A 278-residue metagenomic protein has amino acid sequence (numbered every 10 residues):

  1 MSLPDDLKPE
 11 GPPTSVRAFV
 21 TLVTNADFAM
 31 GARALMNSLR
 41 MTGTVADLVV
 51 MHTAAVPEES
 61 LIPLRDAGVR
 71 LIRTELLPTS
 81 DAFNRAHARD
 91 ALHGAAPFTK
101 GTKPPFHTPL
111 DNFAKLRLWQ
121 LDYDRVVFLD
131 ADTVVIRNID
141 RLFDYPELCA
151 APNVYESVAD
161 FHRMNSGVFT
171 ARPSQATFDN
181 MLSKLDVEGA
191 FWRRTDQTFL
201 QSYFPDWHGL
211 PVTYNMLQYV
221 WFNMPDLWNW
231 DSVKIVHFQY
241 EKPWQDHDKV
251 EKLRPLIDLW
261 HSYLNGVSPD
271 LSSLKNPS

Functional and structural regions predicted by a protein language model:
M1-L35, G43-A46, V50-V56, R65-D66 (+4 more regions): A glycosyltransferase accessory/donor-loop signature
D6-L7, L35-N37, F113-L116, V135-N138 (+1 more regions): A generic local structural motif
N25-A26, T102-T108, V127-L129, V187-G189: Short, flexible loop segments at the rims of nucleotide/cofactor-binding pockets, characterized by
L39, V50, P146: Catalytic phosphate/metal-binding cores of nucleic-acid and nucleotide-processing enzymes, i.e., regions that mediate
E58-L121: Active-site-proximal specificity loops/subdomain of glycosyltransferases
I62, D140-L142, K249: Short amphipathic alpha-helical segments
R73-L77, H107-R163, T170-Q175: GT-A fold catalytic core of metal-dependent nucleotide-sugar glycosyltransferases, centered on the diacidic
M164-N165, S232: A generic structural signal for well-ordered coil/turn residues at beta-strand boundaries that shape enzyme active-site
